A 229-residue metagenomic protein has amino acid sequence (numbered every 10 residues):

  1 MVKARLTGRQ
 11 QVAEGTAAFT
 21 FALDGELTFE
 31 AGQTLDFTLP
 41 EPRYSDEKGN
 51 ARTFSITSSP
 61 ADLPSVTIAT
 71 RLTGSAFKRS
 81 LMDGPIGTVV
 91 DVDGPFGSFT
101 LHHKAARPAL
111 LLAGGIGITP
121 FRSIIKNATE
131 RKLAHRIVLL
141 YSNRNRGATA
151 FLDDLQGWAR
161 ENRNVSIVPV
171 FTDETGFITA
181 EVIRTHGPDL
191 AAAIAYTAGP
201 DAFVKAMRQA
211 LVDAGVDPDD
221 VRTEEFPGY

Functional and structural regions predicted by a protein language model:
M1-T88, N143-N145, T172-E174: Ferredoxin-reductase
P64, T73-Y229: FNR/FR-type flavoprotein reductase catalytic core
